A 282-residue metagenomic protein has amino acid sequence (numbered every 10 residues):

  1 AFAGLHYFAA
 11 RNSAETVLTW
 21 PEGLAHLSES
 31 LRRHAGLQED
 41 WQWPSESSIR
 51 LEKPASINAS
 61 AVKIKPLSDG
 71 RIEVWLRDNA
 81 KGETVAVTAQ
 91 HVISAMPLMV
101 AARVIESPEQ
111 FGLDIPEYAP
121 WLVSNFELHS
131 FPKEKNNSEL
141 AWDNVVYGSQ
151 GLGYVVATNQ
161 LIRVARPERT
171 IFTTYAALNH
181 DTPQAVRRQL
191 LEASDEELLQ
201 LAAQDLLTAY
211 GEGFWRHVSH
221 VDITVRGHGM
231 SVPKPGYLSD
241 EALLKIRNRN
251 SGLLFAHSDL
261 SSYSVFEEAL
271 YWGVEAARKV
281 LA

Functional and structural regions predicted by a protein language model:
A1-G4, R103-S107, F266-E267: Short, solvent-exposed loop/turn and secondary-structure capping segments
A1-V62, L67: Active-site/ligand-binding neighborhood in enzyme catalytic cores
N12-R32, I72, P235-L254: Extended hydrophobic/aromatic segments used for targeting, binding, or gating
E15-G23, T84, D114, L190 (+2 more regions): Conserved aromatic-histidine-acidic binding/catalytic patches
S28-W41, W75, E106, Q200-A209: Short, well-ordered amphipathic alpha-helices
A35, E39, T88-Q90, Y210 (+1 more regions): Short, hydrophobic alpha-helical segments
I57-F172, A209: Mid-domain catalytic core of redox enzymes that form a hydrophobic substrate pocket/lid adjacent to a catalytic redox
E127, K133-A282: Conserved flavin/dinucleotide-binding core of flavoenzymes
